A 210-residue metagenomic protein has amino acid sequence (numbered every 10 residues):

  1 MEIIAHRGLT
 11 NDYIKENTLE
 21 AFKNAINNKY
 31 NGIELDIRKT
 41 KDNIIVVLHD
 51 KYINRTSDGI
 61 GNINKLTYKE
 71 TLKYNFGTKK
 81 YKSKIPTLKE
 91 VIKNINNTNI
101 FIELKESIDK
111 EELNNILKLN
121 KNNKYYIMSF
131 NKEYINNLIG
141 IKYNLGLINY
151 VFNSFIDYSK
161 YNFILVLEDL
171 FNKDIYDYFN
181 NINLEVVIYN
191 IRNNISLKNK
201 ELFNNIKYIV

Functional and structural regions predicted by a protein language model:
M1-V210: Phosphate-group recognition and catalysis centered on beta-loop-alpha active-site segments
